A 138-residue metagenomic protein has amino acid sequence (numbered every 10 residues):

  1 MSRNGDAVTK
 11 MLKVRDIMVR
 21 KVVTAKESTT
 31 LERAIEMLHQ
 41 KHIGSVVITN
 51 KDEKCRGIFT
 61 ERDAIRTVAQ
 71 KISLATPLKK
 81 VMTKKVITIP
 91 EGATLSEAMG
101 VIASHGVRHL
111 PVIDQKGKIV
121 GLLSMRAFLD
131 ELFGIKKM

Functional and structural regions predicted by a protein language model:
M1-M138: Tandem CBS (Cystathionine beta-synthase) repeat/Bateman regulatory domains
